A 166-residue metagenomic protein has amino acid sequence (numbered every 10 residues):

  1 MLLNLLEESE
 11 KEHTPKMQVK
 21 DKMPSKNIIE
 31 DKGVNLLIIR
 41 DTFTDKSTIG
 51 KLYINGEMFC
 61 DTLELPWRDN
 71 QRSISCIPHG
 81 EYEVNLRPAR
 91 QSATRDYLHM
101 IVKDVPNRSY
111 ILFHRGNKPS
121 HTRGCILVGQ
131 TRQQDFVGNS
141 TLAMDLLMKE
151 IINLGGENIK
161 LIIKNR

Functional and structural regions predicted by a protein language model:
L2-I159, N165-R166: Cell wall/extracellular polymer interaction/catalysis modules
